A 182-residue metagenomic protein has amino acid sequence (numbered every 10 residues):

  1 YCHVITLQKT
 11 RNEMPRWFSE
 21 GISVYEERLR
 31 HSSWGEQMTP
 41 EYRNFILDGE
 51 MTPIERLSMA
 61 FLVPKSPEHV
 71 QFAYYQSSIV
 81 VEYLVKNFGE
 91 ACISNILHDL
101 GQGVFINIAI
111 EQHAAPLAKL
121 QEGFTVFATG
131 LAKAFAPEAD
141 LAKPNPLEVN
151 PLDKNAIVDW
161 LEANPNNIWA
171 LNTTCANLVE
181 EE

Functional and structural regions predicted by a protein language model:
Y1-T6, I22: Active-site His/Glu-centered metal-binding helix of metallohydrolases
K9-P151: Acidic/His/Gly-enriched intrinsically disordered linker/tail segments that often contain short helix/coil "MoRF-like"
N145-N155, V179-E182: Helix-turn-helix repeat elements of alpha-solenoid scaffolds
V158-E162: A conserved position within tetratricopeptide repeats
